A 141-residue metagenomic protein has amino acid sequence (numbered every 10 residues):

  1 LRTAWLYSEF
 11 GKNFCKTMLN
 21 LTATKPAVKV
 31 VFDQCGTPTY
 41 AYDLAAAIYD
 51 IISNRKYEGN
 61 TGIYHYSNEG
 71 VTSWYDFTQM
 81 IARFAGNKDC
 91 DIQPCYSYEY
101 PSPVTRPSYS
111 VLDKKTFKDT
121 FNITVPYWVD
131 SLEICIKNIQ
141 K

Functional and structural regions predicted by a protein language model:
R2-G36, Y42-D43, Y49-D50: NAD(P)-dependent short-chain dehydrogenase/reductase
W5, F14, W74-F77, Y127-W128: Tryptophan-centric aromatic hotspots in well-structured domains and transmembrane helices
V28, T37, G70, Q93 (+1 more regions): Residues that recognize and position ribonucleotide moieties
G36-T39, T72, L112, I123-P126: Residue-level signal for the nucleotide or nucleotide-sugar donor/cofactor binding architecture
A47, N54-V104: Mid/C-terminal beta-alpha module of Rossmann-like enzyme folds, strongest in SDR-family dehydrogenases/epimerases
Y98-T120: A hydrophobic C-terminal alpha-helical subdomain
W128-K141: Amphipathic terminal alpha-helices
